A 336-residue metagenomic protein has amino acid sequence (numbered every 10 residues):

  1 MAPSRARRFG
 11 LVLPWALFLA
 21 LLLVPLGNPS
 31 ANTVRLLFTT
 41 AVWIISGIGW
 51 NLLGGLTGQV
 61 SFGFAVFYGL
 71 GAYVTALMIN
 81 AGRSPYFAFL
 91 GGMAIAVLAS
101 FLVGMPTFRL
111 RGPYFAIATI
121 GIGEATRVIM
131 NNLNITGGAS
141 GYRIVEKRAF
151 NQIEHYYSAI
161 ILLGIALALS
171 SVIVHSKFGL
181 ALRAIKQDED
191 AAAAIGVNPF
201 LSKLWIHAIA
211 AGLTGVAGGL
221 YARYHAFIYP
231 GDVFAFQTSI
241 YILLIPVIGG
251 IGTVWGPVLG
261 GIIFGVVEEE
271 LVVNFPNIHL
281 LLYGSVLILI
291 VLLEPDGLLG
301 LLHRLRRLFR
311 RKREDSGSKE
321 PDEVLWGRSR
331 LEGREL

Functional and structural regions predicted by a protein language model:
M1-A20, Q187, A193-L201, L271-L336: Cytosolic-side transmembrane-helix boundaries in multi-pass membrane proteins
M1-I45, A81-A88, E335: Membrane-interfacial amphipathic/re-entrant helices at transmembrane-helix boundaries
P29-N80, M105-F115, E189-A193, N198 (+1 more regions): Single transmembrane alpha-helix segments in multi-pass membrane proteins
L37, S61, V74, S100 (+12 more regions): Generic structural signal for small/hydrophobic residues in well-ordered secondary structure, especially within
A72-T75, G82-E124, L259-G260: Alpha-helical transmembrane segments within multi-pass membrane transporters and channels
T119-Q152, S158, G179, P276 (+1 more regions): Extracellular/periplasmic helix-loop junction at the C-terminal end of a transmembrane helix in multi-pass membrane
Q152-P230: Helix-loop-helix "hairpin" substructures at the membrane interface of multi-pass membrane proteins
L204-L293: Transmembrane alpha-helical segments in multi-pass inner-membrane proteins
